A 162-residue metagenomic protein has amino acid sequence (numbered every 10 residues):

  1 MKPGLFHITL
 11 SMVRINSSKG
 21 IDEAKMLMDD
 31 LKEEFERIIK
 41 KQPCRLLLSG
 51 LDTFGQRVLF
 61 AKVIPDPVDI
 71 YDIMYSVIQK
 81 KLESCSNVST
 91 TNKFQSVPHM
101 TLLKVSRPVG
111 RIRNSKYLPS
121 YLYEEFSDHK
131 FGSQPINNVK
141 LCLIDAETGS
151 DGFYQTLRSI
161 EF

Functional and structural regions predicted by a protein language model:
M1-F162: Histidine-dependent nucleotide/RNA phosphoesterase domain, centered on the 2H-phosphoesterase fold with its duplicated
